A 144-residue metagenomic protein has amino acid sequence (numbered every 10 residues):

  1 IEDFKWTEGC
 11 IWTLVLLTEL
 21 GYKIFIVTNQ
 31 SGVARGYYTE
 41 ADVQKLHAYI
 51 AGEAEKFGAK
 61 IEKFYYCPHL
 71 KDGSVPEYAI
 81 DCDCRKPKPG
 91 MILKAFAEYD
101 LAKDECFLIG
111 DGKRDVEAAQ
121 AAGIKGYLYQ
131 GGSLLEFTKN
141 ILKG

Functional and structural regions predicted by a protein language model:
I1, V33-A34, A79: Short coil/turn segments at secondary-structure junctions
I1-W12: Basic, amphipathic juxtamembrane/active-site segments that coordinate anionic phosphate or diphosphate groups
C10-H47, I61-L70, A119: Substrate-recognition element of Asp-dependent hydrolases with the DxDx(T/V) motif
E40-K63, D72-L108, G112-G144: Asp-based, Mg2+/Mn2+-dependent phosphohydrolase catalytic module
